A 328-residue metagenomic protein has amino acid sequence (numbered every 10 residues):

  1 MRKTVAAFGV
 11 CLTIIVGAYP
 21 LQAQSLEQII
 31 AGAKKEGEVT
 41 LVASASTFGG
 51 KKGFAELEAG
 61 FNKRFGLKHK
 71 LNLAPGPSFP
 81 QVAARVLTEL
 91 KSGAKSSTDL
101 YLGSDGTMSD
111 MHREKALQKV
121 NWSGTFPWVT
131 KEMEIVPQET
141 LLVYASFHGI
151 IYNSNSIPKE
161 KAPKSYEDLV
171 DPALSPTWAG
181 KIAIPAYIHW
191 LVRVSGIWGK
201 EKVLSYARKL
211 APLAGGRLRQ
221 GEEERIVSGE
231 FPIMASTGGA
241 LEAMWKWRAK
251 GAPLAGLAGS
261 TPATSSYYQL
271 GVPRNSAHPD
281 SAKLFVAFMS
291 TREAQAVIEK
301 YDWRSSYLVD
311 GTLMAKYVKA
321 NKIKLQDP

Functional and structural regions predicted by a protein language model:
F8-A18: Bacterial N-terminal signal peptides
L21-L41, N62-K68, S175-W178: Immediate post-signal peptide segment of exported/extracytoplasmic ligand-binding proteins
Q28-E36, Y307-P328: An extracytoplasmic/periplasmic, membrane-proximal ligand-sensing/linker region
T40-E58, L71-L87, A94-F231: Extracytoplasmic ligand-binding site segments that recognize negatively charged/polar headgroups
M108-D110, I233-P253: A ligand-binding cleft/hinge motif common to bilobed small-molecule-binding domains
T130-E132, Y144-G149, Y206-Q220, K250-R274 (+1 more regions): Periplasmic-binding protein-like
G149-S156, S195-I197, S266-S281, V297-I298: A bilobed periplasmic-binding-protein/Venus flytrap-type ligand-binding module shared by bacterial periplasmic
L174-P185, F288-L313: Periplasmic-binding protein-like
